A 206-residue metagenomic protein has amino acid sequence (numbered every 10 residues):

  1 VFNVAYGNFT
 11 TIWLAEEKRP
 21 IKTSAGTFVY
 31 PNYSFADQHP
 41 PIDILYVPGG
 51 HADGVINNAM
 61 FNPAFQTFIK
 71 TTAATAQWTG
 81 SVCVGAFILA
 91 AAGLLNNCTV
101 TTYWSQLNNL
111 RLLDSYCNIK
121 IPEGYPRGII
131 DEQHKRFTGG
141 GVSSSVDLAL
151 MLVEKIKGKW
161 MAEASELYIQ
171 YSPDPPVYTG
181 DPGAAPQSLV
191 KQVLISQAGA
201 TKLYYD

Functional and structural regions predicted by a protein language model:
V1-T79, F87-A91, L107-N108, C117-N118 (+3 more regions): Extended, subdomain-level signal for the structured scaffold at the beginning of enzyme domains
I56, T101, G140: A short glycine-/small-residue-rich loop at the edge of a beta-strand within enzyme catalytic domains
T79-G80, T101, K120, F137: Structural detector of well-ordered beta-strand residues that form the stable sheet scaffold of enzyme domains
L94-N109: Short, glycine-/small-residue-rich phosphate/pyrophosphate-handling segment
D114: Conserved hydrophobic residues forming the short capping helix/wall of the S-adenosyl-L-methionine
Q133-G140: A short glycine-threonine-serine/GTX helix/turn-capping micro-motif
